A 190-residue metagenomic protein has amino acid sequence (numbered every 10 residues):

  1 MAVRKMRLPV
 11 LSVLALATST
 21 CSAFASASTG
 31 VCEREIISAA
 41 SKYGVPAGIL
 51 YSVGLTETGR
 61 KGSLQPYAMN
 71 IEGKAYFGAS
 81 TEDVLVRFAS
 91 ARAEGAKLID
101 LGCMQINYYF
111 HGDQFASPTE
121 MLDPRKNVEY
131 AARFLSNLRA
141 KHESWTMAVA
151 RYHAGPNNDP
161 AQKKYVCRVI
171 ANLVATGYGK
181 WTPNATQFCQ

Functional and structural regions predicted by a protein language model:
A2, S19-A27: Intrinsic low-complexity, intrinsically disordered segments enriched in polar/basic residues
A2-L11: Bacterial N-terminal signal peptides that target proteins for export
L11-T20: Bacterial N-terminal signal peptides
S26-Q190: Catalytic glycan-binding domains that act on GlcNAc-containing polysaccharides
